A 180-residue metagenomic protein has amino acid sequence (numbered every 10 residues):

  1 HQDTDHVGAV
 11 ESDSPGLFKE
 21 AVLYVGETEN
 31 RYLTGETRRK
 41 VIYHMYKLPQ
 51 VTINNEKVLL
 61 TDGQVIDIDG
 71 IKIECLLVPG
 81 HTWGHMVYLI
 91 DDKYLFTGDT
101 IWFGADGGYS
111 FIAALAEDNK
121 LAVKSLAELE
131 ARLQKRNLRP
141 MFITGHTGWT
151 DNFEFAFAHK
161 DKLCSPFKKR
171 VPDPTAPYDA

Functional and structural regions predicted by a protein language model:
H1-H6, H81, H146: Histidine-centered divalent metal-coordination motifs
Q2-Q64, D161-K162, P166-D179: Active-site HxH/HxHxD metal-binding segment of metal-dependent hydrolases
D5-G8, G70, K124: Short, conserved clusters of charged catalytic residues that mark active-site and nucleotide-handling motifs
S14-P15, V65, V87, L133: Short secondary-structure boundary/capping segments
T28, Q64, I71, K93-Y94: Well-ordered beta-strand scaffold positions
L59, I68-I71: A conserved mid-domain beta-alpha-beta active-site/ligand-binding segment of alpha/beta enzyme cores
K72-L77, W83-F155: Metallo-beta-lactamase
L126-K135, T150, E154-A180: Acidic, His/Gly-rich catalytic cores of divalent-metal-dependent hydrolytic chemistry
